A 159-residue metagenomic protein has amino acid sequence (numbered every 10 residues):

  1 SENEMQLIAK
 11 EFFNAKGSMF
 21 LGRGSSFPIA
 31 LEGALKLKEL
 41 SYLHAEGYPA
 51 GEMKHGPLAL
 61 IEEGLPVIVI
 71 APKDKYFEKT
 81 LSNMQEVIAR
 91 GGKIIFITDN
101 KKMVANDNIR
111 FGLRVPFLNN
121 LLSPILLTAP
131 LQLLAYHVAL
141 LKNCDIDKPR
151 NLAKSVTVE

Functional and structural regions predicted by a protein language model:
S1-P66, K142-E159: Active-site phosphate/pyrophosphate-binding segments
Q6, P28-L31, L35, L65 (+6 more regions): Feature representing long, continuous alpha-helical segments
I8, I29, I61, I68-I70 (+5 more regions): Weak global preference for isoleucine
R23, I70-P116, L134, K142: Glycine-rich phosphate-binding loops that contact phosphosugars or nucleotide phosphates
Y42, G92, A139: Residue-level marker of positions within ordered structural domains that often coincide with functionally constrained
E52-E86, L118-Q132, L140: Glycine-rich, anion-gripping cofactor-binding loops and their flanking helix/strand elements in enzyme active sites
N108-E159: Short alpha-helices
